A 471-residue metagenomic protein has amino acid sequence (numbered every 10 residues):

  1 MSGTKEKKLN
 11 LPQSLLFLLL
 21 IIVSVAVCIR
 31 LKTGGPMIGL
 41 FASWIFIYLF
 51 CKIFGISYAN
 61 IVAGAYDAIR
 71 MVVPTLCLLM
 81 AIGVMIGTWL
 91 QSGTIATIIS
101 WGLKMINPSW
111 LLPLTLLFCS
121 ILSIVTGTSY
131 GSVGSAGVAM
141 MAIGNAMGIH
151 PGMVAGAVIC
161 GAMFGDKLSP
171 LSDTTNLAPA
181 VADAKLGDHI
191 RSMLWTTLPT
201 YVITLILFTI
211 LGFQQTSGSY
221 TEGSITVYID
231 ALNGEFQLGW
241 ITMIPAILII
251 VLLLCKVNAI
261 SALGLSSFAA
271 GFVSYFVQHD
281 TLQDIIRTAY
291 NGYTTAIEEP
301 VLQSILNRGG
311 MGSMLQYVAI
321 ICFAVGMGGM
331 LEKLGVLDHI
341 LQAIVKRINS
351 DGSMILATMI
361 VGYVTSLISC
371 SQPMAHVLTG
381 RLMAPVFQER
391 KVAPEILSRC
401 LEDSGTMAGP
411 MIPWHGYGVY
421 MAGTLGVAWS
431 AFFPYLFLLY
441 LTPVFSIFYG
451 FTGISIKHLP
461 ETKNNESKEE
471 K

Functional and structural regions predicted by a protein language model:
M1-C77, W195-L205, T209, F213-I320 (+1 more regions): Hydrophobic transmembrane alpha-helices of multi-pass small-molecule transporters
T4-Q13, S100-N107, S123-S129, I229-L238 (+3 more regions): Short, amphipathic, aromatic/basic-enriched membrane-interface segments that mark the entry/exit of transmembrane
I22-A26, Y48, L117-I121, A142-I143 (+8 more regions): Alpha-helical transmembrane segments of multipass membrane proteins
L31, K167-P170, A178-D230, E389 (+2 more regions): Juxtamembrane and boundary regions of transmembrane helices in multi-pass small-molecule transporters and channels
G39, S43-I47, C51, P74 (+26 more regions): Alpha-helical transmembrane segments in multi-pass membrane proteins
F50-A59, G144-P151, P170-S172, V273-I285 (+2 more regions): Juxtamembrane membrane-interface segments at transmembrane alpha-helix termini
G55-N145, E298-P385: Membrane-embedded alpha-helical segments and adjacent helix-loop junctions characteristic of multi-pass solute
N107-P199, V361-D403, K468: Hydrophobic transmembrane alpha-helices that form the pore/transport pathway of multi-pass ion and small-solute
